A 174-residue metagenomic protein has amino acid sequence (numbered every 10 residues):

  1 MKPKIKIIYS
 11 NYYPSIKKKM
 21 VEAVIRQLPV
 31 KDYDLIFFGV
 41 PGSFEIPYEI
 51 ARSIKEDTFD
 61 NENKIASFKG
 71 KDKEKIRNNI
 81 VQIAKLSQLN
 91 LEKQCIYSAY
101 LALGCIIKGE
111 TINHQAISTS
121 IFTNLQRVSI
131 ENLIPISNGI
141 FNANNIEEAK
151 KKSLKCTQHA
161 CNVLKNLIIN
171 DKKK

Functional and structural regions predicted by a protein language model:
K2-F37: Glycine-rich phosphate/diphosphate-binding loop of Rossmann-like nucleotide-binding domains
K4, A99, L133-S137: Proline-centered loop/turn at the N-terminus of a beta-strand
N11-Y12, C105-I106, F141-N144: Short, ordered loop/turn segments at secondary-structure junctions
Q27, K31, S53-D57, N124-N132 (+1 more regions): Change "in soluble alpha/beta enzymes" to "in soluble alpha/beta proteins
D34-E45, N142-A143: Short beta->alpha junction loops
E49-L125: Glycine-rich phosphate-binding loop
Q115-A143: Short, acidic/small-residue loops that bind anionic groups at enzyme active sites
L154-K174: A charged, well-structured terminal subsegment
